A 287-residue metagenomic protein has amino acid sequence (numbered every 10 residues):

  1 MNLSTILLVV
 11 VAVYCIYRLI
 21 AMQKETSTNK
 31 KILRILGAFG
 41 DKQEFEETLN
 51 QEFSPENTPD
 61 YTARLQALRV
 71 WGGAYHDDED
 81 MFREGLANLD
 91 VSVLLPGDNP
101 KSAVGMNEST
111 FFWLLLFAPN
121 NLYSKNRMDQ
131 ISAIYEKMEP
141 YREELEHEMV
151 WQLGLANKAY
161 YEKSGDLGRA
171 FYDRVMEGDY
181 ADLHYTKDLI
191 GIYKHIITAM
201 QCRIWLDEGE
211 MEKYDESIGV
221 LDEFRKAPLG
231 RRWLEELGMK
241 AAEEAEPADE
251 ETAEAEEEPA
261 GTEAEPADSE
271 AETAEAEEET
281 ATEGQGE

Functional and structural regions predicted by a protein language model:
M1-T28: N-terminal signal-anchor transmembrane alpha helix of single-pass membrane proteins, serving as the membrane-anchoring
I20-M106: N-terminal topogenic membrane-targeting module
N29-K31, R64-W71, T110-F117, V150-Y161 (+2 more regions): "A position-specific structural signal for the A-helix of alpha-solenoid helical repeats
E44-E52, E79-L94, N126-R142, S164-A181 (+1 more regions): Alpha-helical repeat scaffolds
F53-P59, S92-E108, M138-E148, Y180-I190: Flexible helix-coil transition and linker loops at the boundaries of alpha-helical arrays
E250-E287: Long, low-complexity, intrinsically disordered segments
